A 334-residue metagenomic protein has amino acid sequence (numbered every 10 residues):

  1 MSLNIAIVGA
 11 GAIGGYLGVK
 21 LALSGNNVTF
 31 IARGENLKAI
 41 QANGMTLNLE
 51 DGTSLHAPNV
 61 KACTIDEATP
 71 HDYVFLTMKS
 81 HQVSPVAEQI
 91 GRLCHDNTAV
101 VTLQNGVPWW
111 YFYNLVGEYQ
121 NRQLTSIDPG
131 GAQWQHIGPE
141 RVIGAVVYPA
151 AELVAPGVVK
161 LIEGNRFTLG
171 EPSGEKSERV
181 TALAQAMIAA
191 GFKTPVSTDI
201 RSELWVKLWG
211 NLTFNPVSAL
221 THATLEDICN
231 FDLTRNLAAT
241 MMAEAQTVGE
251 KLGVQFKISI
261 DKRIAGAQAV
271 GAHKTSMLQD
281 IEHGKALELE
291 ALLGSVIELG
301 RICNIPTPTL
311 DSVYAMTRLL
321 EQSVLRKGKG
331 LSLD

Functional and structural regions predicted by a protein language model:
M1-E50: NAD(P)+-binding Rossmann beta1-loop-alpha1 motif at the extreme N-terminus of oxidoreductases
S2-L3, D227, R235-D334: NAD(P)-dependent Rossmann-like dehydrogenase/reductase catalytic/cofactor-binding core
L3-N4, D72, N165: Nucleotide donor/acceptor-binding cores
I31, E50, C63-I65, A145-V147 (+1 more regions): Conserved beta-strand termini and adjacent loop/short-helix elements that scaffold enzyme active sites in alpha/beta
A39, L93, W134-K207, T213 (+1 more regions): Internal alpha-helical scaffold of NAD(P)-dependent oxidoreductase catalytic cores
T46-L49, G117-Q120, V159-I162, T213-F214 (+1 more regions): Short, hinge-like loop/turn segments at secondary-structure boundaries
S54-V154: Rossmann-like NAD(P)(H) cofactor-binding subdomain of soluble oxidoreductases
